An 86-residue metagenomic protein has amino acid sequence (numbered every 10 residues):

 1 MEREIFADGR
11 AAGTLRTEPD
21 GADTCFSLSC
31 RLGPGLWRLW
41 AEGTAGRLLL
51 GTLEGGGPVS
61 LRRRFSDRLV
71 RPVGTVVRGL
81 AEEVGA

Functional and structural regions predicted by a protein language model:
M1-A86: N-terminal targeting/export leaders
